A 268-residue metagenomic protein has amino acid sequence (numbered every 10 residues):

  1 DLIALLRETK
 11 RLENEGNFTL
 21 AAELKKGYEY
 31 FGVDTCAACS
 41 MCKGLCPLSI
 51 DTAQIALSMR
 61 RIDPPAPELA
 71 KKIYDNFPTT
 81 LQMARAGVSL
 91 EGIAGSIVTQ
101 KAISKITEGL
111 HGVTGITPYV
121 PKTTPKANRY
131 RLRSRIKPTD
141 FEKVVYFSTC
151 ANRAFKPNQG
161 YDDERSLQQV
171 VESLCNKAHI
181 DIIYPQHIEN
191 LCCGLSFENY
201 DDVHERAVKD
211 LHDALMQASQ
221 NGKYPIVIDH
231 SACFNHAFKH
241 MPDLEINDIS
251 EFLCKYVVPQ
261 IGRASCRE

Functional and structural regions predicted by a protein language model:
D1-A22, V258-R267: Redox cofactor-anchoring modules in respiratory/redox and cofactor-processing assemblies
D1-R11, T35-I62, H230, H236-A237: Iron-sulfur cluster-binding cysteine motifs and their immediate structural context in ferredoxin-like electron-transfer
I3, Y30-D34, F141-E142: Active-site lining segments that contact anionic ligands and/or coordinate catalytic metals
L6, K26-E29, Q168: Amphipathic, non-membrane alpha-helical segments in soluble helical-bundle scaffolds
N14-A38: Ferredoxin-like iron-sulfur electron-transfer modules
T52-E268: Iron-sulfur cluster-binding electron-transfer modules in prokaryotic oxidoreductases
